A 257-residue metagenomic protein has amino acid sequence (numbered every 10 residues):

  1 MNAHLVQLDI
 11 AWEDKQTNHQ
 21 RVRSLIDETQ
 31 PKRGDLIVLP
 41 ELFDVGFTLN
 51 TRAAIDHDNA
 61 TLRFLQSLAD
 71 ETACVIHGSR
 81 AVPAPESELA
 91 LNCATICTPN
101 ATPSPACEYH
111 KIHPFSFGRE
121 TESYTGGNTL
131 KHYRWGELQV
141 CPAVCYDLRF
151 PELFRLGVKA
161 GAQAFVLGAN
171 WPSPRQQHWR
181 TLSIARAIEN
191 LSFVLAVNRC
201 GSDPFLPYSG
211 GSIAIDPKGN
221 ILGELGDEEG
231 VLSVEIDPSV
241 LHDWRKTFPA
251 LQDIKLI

Functional and structural regions predicted by a protein language model:
M1-L5: Extreme N-terminal starter segment of soluble prokaryotic enzymes
K15, R23-T102, E108, S173-I188: Cys-nucleophile CN-hydrolase/nitrilase-fold catalytic domain and related Cys-dependent amidase chemistry that acts on
D35-L36, L138-V140, A164: Structural motif
V45, T95, Y109-F115, I213 (+1 more regions): Short beta->alpha transition motifs characteristic of CBS
D58-H77, R149-L232: CN hydrolase (nitrilase-like) catalytic-core segments centered on the catalytic cysteine and neighboring Lys/Glu
G78-R80, N92-C97, K131, S212-A214 (+1 more regions): Short beta-strand scaffold segments in enzyme catalytic cores
A84-A160, P174-R175, T181, K246-A250: Active-site catalytic loop in hydrolytic enzyme cores
H242-I257: A short C-terminal boundary segment appended to hydrolase-like catalytic domains
